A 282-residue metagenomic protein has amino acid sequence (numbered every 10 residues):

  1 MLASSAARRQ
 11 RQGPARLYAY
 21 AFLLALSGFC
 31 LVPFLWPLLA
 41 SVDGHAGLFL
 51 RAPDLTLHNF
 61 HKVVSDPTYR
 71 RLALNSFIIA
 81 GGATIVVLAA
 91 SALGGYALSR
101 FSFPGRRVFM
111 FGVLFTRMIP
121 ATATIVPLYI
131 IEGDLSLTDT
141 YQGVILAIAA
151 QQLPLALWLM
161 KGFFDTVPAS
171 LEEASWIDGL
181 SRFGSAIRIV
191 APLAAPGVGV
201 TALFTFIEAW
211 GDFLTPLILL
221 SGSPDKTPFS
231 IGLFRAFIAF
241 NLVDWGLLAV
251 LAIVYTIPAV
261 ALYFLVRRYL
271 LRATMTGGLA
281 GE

Functional and structural regions predicted by a protein language model:
M1-Q12: Short, Lys/Arg-rich, polar N-terminal cytosolic tail immediately upstream of the first transmembrane signal-anchor
R16-E282: A structural signal for multi-pass alpha-helical bundles of membrane permease subunits that mediate small-molecule
